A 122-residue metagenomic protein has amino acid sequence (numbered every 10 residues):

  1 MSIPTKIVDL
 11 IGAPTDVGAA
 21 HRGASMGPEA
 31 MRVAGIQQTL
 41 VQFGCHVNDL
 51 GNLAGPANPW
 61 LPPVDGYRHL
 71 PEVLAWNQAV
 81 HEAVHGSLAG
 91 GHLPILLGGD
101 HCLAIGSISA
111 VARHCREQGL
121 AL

Functional and structural regions predicted by a protein language model:
S2-A121: Metal-dependent C-N hydrolase catalytic cores
